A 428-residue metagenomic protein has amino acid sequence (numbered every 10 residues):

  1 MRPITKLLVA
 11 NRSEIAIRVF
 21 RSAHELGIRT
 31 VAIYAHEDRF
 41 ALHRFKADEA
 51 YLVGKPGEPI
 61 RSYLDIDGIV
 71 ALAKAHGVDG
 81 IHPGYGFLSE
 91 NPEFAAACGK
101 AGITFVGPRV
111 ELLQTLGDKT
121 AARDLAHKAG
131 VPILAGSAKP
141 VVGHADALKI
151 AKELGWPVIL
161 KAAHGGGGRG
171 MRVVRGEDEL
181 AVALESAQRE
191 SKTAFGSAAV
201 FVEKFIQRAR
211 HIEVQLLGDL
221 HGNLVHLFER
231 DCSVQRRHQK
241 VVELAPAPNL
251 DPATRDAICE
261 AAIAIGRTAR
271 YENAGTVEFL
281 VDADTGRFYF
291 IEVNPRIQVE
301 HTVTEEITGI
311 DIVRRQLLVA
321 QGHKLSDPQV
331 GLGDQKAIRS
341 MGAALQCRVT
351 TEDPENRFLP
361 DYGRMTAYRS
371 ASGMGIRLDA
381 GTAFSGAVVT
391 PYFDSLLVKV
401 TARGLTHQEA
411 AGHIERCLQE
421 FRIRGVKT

Functional and structural regions predicted by a protein language model:
R2-H36, A50-L52, K74-H76, P92 (+6 more regions): ATP-dependent carboxylate activation and anion-phosphoryl transfer catalytic cores that bind Mg-ATP to form
P3, D65-G68, D146: Well-ordered alpha-helical segments embedded in enzymatic catalytic cores
I33-A35, L52-G99: N-terminal glycine-rich "phosphate-gripper" loop used for MgATP/nucleotide binding and carboxylate activation
I33-E49, E90-N91, K119-A122: Short, glycine/polar-rich helix-capping loops at beta-to-alpha or helix-loop-helix junctions that flank or form
D38-L42, E58-I60, L88, E111-T115 (+2 more regions): Short gly/pro/ser/thr-enriched loop/turn and capping motifs at secondary-structure boundaries
E49, G80, V158: Short, Asp-centered acidic motifs that coordinate Mg2+ and/or phosphate in catalytic or ligand-binding sites
G99, I103-A163, G170: A conserved helix-loop-beta module that forms one wall/lid of the active-site cleft in ATP-utilizing catalytic domains
